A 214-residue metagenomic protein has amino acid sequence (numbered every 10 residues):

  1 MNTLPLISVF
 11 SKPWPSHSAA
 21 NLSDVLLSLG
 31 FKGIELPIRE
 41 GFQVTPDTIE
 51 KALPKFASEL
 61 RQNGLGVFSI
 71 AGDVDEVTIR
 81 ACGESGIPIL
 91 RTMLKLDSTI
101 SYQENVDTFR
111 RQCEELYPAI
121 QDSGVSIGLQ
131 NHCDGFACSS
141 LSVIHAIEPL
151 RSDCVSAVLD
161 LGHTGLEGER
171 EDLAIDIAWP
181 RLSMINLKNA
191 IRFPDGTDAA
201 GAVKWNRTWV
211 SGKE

Functional and structural regions predicted by a protein language model:
M1-A19, P37, A71: Boundary/entry segment of secreted carbohydrate-active catalytic domains
N2-I7, V25-K32: A short, Lys/Arg-enriched amphipathic alpha-helix followed by its capping loop at the start of a domain
V9, L36, I70, T92 (+3 more regions): Conserved beta-strand positions
P13, T99, Q103, T208-G212: The substrate-binding groove and active-site-proximal loops of carbohydrate-active enzymes, especially glycoside
A20-D24, E59-Q62, G66-A157, L166: Active-site acidic/histidine proton-transfer and metal-coordination neighborhood in alpha/beta enzyme cores
E35-A57, R61, I100-S101: Glycine-rich, proline-tolerant flexible connector loops at the mouths of alpha/beta enzymes
P118-E214: Acidic/histidine-rich catalytic cores of soluble enzymes
